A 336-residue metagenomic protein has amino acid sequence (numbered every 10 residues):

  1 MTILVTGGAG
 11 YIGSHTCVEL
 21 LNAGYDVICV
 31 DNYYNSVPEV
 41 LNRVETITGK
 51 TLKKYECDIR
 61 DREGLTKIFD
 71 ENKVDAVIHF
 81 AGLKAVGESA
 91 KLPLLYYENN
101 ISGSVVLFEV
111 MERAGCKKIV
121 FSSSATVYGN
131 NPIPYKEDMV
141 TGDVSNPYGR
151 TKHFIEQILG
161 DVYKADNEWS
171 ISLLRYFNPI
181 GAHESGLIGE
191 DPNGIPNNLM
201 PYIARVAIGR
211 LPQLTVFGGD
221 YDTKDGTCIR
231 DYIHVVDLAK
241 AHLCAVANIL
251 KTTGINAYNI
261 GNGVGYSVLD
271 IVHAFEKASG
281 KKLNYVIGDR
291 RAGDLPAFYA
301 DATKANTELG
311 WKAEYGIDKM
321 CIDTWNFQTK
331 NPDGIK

Functional and structural regions predicted by a protein language model:
M1-A76, I195: N-terminal Rossmann/SDR dinucleotide-binding element
T6, V74-F80, F121, N259: Rossmann-fold scaffold of SDR-type NAD(P)-dependent oxidoreductases
I47-K53, N167-W169, K281-L283: A short helix-to-beta-strand connector/capping loop
I59-N99: NAD(P)H-binding glycine-rich loop region in Rossmannoid oxidoreductase-like domains and their noncatalytic homologs
R62, G103-S104, V235, H242: Conserved internal alpha-helix within the Rossmann fold of NAD(P)-dependent oxidoreductases
A81, V120-S123, R175-F177, G261: Active-site beta-alpha turn of Rossmann-fold NAD(P)-dependent dehydrogenases/reductases
K91-L94, E98-V106, R113, K117-K118 (+2 more regions): Catalytic helix-loop patch of NAD(P)-dependent Rossmann-fold dehydrogenases
L199-K336: C-terminal substrate-binding subdomain of Rossmann-fold SDR/epimerase-dehydratase oxidoreductases
